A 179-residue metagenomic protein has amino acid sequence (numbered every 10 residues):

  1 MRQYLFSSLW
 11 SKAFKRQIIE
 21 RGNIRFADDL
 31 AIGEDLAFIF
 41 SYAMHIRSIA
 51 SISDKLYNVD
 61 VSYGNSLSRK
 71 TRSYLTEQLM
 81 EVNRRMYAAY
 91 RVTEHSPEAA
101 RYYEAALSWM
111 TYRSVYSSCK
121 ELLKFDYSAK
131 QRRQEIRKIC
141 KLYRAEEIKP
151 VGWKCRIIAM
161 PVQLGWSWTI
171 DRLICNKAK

Functional and structural regions predicted by a protein language model:
M1-L75: Donor-binding/catalytic cores of nucleotide-activated saccharide and glycerol-phosphate transferases/polymerases
F26-D28, T93-E98: Inter-helical turn/loop segments and adjacent helix faces that build the functional surface of alpha-helical bundle
E34, Q78, Y103: Conserved acidic
F38, V82, T111: Catalytic-loop motifs flanking and including active-site residues across diverse enzymes
D54-Y63, R69-S96, Y116-S117, E121 (+1 more regions): Catalytic core of nucleotide-sugar-dependent glycosyltransferases
P97-S108, V151, C155: Structural motif
E104-K120: Amphipathic alpha-helical repeat scaffolds of TPR domains
E121-K179: Membrane-interface aromatic/basic loop that binds lipid-linked glycans or pyrophosphate carriers, typified by
